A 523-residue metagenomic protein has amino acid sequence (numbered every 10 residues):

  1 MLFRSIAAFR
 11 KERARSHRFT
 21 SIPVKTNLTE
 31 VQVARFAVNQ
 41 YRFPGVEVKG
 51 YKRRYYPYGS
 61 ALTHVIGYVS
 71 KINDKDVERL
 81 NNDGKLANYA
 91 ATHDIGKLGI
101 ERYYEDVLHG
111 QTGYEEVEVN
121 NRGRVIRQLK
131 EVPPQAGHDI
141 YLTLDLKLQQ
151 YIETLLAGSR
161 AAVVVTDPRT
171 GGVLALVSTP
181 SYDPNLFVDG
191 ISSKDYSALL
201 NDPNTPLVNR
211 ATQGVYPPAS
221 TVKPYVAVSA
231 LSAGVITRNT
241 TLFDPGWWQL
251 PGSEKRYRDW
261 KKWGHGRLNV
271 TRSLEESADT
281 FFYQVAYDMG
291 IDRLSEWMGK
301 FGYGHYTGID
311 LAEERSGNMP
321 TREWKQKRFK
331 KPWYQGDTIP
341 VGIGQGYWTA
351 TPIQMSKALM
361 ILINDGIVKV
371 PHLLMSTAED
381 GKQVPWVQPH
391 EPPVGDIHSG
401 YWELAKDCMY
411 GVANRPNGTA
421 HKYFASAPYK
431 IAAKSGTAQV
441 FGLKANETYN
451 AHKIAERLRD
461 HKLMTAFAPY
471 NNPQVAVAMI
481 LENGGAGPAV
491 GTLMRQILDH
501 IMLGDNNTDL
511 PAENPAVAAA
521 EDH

Functional and structural regions predicted by a protein language model:
M1-S193, V215, T237-R238, F243 (+10 more regions): Periplasmic/cell-envelope proteins involved in peptidoglycan metabolism and beta-lactam response
V119-E131, R169-T221, Y225-M479, A512 (+1 more regions): Beta-lactam-recognizing serine transpeptidase/beta-lactamase-like catalytic domain environment
